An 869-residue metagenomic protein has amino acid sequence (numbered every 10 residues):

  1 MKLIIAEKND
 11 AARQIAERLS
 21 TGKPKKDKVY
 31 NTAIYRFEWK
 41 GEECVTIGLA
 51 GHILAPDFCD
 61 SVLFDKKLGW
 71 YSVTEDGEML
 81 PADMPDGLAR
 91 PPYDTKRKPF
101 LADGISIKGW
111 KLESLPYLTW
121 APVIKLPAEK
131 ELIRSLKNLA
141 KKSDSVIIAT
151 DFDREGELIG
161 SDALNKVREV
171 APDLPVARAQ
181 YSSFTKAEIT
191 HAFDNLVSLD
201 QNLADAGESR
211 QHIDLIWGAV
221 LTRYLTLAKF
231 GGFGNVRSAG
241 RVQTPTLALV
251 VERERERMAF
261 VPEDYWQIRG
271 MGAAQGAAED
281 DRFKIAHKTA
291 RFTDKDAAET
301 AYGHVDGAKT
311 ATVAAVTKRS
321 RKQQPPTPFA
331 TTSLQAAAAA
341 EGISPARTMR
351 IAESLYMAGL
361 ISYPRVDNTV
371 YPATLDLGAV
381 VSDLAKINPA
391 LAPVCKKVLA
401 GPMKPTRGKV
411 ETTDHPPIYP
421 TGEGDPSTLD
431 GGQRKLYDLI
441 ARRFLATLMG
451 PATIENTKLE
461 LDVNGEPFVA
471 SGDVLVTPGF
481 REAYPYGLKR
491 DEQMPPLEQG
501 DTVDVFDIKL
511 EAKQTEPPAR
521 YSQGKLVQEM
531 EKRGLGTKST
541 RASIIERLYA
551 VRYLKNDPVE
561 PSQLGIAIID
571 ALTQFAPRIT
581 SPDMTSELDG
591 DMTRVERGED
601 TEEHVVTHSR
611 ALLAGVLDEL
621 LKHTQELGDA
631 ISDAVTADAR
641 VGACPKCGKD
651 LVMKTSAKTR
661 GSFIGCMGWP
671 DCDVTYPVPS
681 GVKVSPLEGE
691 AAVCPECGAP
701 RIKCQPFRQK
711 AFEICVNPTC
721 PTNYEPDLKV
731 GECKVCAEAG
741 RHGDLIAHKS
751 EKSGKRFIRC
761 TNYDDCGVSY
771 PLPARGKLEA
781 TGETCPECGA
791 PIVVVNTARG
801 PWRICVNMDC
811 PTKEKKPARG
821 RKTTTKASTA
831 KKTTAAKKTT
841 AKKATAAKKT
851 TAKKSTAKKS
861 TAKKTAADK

Functional and structural regions predicted by a protein language model:
M1-W217, F506: Intrinsically disordered, low-complexity regulatory segments
K2-L3, Y35, K166, T222 (+4 more regions): Basic, low-complexity terminal or inter-domain segments flanking catalytic cores
N9-A16, E43, K98, A102-G104 (+20 more regions): Amphipathic alpha-helical transducer elements in NTP-driven molecular machines
W39-I47, G51-K125, G234-E353, M357 (+9 more regions): Long, highly charged, low-complexity internal segments
I124, T150-F152, V170-A177, V197-A204 (+5 more regions): Short, polar/flexible loop-turn hinges at active-site or ligand-entry regions and domain interfaces
K142, F184-G270, R319: C-terminal or mid-to-C-terminal helical accessory/interaction module adjacent to the motor/catalytic core
T150-F152, A336-A338, R365: Short glycine-centered, acidic/aromatic-flanked micro-motifs in structured strand/loop junctions that mark active-site
I361-D367: Short amphipathic alpha-helical interface patches used for protein-protein assembly/oligomerization
